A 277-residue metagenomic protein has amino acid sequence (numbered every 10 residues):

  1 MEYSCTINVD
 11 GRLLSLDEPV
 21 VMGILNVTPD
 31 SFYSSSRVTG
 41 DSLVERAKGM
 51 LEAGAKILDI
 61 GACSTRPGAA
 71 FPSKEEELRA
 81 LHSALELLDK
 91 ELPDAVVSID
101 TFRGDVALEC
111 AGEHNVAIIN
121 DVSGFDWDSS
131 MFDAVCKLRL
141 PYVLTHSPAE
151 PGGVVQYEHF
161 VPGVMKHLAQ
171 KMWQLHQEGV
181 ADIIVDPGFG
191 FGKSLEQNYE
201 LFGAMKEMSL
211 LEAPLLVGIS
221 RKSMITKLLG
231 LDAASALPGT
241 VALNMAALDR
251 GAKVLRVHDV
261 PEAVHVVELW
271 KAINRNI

Functional and structural regions predicted by a protein language model:
M1-D10: Short coil-to-helix leader/linker segments, especially the first N-terminal amphipathic alpha-helix with its helix
V9-D10, L16, Y33-G49, T65-K90 (+4 more regions): Active-site-adjacent loop and "lid" segments of alpha/beta metabolic enzymes
S15-G23, V27, L51-A62: N-terminal glycine-rich anion-binding loops that anchor highly charged ligand groups
E178-D182: Flexible, glycine/charged-enriched surface loops at secondary-structure junctions
G188: Conserved Motif II region of HX4D acyltransferases
